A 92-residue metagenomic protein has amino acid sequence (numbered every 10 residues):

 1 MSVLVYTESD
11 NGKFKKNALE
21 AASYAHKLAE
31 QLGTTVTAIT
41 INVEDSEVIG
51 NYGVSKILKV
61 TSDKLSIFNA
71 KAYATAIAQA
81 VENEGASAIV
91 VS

Functional and structural regions predicted by a protein language model:
M1-S92: N-terminal glycine-rich FAD/FM-binding segment characteristic of electron-transfer flavoproteins
